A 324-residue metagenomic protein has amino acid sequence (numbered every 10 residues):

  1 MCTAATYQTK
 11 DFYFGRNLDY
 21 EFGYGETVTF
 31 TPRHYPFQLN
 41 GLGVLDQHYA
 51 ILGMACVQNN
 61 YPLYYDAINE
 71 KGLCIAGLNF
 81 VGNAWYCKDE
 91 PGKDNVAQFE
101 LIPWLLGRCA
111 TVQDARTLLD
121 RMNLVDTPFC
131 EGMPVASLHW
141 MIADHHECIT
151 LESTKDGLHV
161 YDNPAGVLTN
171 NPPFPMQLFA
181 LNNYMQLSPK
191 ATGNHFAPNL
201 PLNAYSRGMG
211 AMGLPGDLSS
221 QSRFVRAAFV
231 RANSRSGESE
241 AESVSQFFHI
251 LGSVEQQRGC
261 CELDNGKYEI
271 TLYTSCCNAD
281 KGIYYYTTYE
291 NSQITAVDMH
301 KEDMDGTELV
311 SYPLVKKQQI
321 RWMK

Functional and structural regions predicted by a protein language model:
M1-K93, R121, D126, S311-K324: A contiguous strand-loop segment
M1-Y13, T127-C130, V135-A136, D144-E147 (+1 more regions): C-terminus-biased signal that marks the final domain/tail of proteins
Y20-F22, V81-N83, D156-H159, G166 (+1 more regions): Short, surface-exposed beta-strand-loop junctions and turns on beta-sheet-rich folds
V28, I68, I149-S153, S275: Broad, structure-driven detector of short, well-ordered beta-strand segments within folded domains
I75-G77, V160, Y284-Y286: Short hydrophobic/aromatic-rich beta-strand segments that constitute the beta-sheet cores of beta-sandwich/beta-barrel
G92-P128, E240-F248: Proteins synthesized as precursors that undergo proteolytic processing into mature forms
V112, R116-E152: Aromatic- and glycine-enriched pocket-lining scaffold segments that form the walls of small-molecule binding clefts
